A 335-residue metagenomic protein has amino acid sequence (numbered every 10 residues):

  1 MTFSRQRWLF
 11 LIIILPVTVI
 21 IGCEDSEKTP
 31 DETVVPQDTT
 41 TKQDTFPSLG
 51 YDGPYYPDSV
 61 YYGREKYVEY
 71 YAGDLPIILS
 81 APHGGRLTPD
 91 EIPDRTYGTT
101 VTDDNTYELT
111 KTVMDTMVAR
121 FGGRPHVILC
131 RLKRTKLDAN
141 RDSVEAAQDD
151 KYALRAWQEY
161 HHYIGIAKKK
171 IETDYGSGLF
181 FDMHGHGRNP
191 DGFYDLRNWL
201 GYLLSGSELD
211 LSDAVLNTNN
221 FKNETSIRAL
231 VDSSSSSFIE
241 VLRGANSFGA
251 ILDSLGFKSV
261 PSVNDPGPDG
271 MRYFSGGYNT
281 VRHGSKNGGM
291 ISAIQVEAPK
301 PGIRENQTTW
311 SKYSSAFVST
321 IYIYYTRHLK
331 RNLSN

Functional and structural regions predicted by a protein language model:
T2-F10: Bacterial N-terminal signal peptides that target proteins for export
V19-G22: C-terminal motif of bacterial Sec signal peptides marking the signal peptidase cleavage site
E24-E27: Bacterial signal peptide processing site
P30, V35-S334: N-terminal catalytic or cofactor-binding beta/alpha core of small enzyme domains
